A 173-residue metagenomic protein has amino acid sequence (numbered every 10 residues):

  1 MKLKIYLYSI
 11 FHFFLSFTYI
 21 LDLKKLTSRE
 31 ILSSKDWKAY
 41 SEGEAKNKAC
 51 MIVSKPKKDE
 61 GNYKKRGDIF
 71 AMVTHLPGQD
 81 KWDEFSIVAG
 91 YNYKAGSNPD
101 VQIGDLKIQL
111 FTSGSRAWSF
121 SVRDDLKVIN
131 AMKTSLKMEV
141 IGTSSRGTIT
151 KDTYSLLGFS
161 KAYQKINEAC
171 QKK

Functional and structural regions predicted by a protein language model:
M1-I5: Positively charged n-region of N-terminal signal peptides that target proteins for export
Y8-S16: Bacterial N-terminal signal peptides
Y19-K173: A generic "folded-domain core" signal
